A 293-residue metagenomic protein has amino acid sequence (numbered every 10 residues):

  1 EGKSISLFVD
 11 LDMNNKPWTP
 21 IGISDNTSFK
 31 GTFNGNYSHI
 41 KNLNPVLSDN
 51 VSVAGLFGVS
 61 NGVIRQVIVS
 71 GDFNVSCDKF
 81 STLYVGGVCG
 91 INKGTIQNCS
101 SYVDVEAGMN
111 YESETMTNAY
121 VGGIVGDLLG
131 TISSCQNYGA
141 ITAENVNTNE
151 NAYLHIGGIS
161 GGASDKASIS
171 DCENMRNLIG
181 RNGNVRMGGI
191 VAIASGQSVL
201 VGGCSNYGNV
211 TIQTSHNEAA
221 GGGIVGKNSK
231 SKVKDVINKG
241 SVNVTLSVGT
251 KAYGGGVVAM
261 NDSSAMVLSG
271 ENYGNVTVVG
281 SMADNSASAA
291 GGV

Functional and structural regions predicted by a protein language model:
E1-V293: Surface-exposed repetitive/solenoidal architectures
